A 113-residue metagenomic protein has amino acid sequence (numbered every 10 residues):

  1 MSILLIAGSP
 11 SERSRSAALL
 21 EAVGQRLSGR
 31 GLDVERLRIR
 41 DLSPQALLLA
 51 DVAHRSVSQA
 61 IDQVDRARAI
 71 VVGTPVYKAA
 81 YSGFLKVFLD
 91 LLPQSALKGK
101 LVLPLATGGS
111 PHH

Functional and structural regions predicted by a protein language model:
M1-Q94: N-terminal beta1-alpha1-beta2 submodule of the flavodoxin-like/Rossmannoid cofactor-binding fold
L97-L101: A short helix->loop->beta-strand "cap" motif at the edges of active sites that frequently abuts
V102-H113: Short, glycine-/small-residue-rich phosphate/pyrophosphate-handling segment
